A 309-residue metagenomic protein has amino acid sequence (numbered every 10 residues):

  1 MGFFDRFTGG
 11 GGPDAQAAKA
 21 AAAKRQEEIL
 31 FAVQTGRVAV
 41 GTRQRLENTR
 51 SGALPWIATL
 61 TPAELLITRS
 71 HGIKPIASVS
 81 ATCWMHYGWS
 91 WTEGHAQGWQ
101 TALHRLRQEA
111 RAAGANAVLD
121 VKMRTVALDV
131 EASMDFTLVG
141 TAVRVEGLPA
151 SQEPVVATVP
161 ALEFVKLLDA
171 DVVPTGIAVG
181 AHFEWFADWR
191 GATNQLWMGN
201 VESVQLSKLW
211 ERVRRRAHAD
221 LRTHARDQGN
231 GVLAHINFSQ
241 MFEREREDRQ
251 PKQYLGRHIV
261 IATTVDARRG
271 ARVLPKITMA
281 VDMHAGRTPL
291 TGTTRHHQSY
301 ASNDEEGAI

Functional and structural regions predicted by a protein language model:
F3-T92, A132-M134, L138-L206, P251-I309: Intrinsic disorder/low-complexity detector
P55-E64, A102, V118-V121, V156-L162 (+2 more regions): Short amphipathic alpha-helical surface micro-motifs
L65, H104, V126-L128, A161-F164 (+2 more regions): Residue-level detector of functional hotspots within protein domains
I73, T101, L106, A187 (+3 more regions): Polar, glycosylation-prone regions of secreted, cell-surface, and some intracellular proteins
V79-M123, A192-S239: Short, well-ordered alpha-helical segments
T101-S151: Hydrophobic, ordered structural segments
A117-D129, G231-E247, K252, T263-T264 (+2 more regions): Short, conserved loop-to-beta-strand elements that form functional interface hotspots
L128, D227-A234, H284-T291: A broadly tuned preference for mixed-charge, low-complexity surface segments
